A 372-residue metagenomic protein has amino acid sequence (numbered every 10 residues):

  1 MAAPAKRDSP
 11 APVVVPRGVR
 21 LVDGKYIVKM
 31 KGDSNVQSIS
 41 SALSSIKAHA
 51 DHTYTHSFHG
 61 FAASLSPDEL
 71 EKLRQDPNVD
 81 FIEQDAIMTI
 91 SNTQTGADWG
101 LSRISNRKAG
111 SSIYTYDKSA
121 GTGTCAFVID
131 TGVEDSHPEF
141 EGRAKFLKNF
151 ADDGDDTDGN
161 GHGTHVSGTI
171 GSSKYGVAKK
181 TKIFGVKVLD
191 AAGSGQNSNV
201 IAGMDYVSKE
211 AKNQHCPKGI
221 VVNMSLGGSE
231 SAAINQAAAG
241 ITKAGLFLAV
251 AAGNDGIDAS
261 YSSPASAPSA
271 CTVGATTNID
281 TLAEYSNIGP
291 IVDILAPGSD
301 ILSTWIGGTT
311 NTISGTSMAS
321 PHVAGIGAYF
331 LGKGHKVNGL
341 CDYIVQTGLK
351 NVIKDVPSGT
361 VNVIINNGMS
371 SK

Functional and structural regions predicted by a protein language model:
M1-A3, H52, S102, T181-G185 (+6 more regions): C-terminal subdomain of the subtilisin-like protease fold in secreted/lumenal serine endopeptidases
K6-V22, G32-G100: Autoinhibitory propeptides
D8-R20, S64-L70, T93-V128, K148-D158 (+2 more regions): N-terminal domain-start motif of subtilase-like serine proteases
Y26-K29, A62, F81-E83, C125-I129 (+10 more regions): Structural recognition of the beta-strand scaffold that forms the well-ordered cores of secreted hydrolase catalytic
S34-N35, M88, G110, V133-E134 (+12 more regions): Active-site/binding-pocket entry motifs
Y114-F146, D153-N199, H215-V221, S260 (+5 more regions): Subtilisin-like serine protease catalytic core
D153, G193-V200, M224-D293, D300-A324: Substrate-binding/specificity loop regions of serine endopeptidase catalytic domains, predominantly subtilases
I326-F330: Alpha-helical metal-binding/catalytic segments enriched in His/Glu/Asp
